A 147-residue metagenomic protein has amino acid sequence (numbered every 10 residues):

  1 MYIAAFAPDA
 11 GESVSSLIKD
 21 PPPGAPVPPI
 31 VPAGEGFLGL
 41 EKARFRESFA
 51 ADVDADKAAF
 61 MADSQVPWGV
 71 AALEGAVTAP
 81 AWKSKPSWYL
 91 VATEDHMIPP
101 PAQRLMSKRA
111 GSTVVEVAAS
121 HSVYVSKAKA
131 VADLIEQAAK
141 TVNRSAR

Functional and structural regions predicted by a protein language model:
Y2-I3, E116-A118, D133, R147: Hydrophobic, aromatic-enriched alpha-helical segments typical of multi-pass transmembrane helices
Y2-K42, G69-A72, A76: Flexible "cap/lid" loop of the alpha/beta hydrolase fold
F6-D9, W68, T93-H96, H121: Solvent-exposed loop/turn segments at secondary-structure junctions within structured extracellular/periplasmic domains
V14-I18, A102-L105, K129-A130: Short, glycine/charged-enriched secondary-structure capping and boundary segments
E35-S84: Conserved alpha/beta-hydrolase catalytic His-Asp/Glu region
K83, W88-V91: Short beta-strand/loop motif that positions the catalytic acidic residue of the alpha/beta-hydrolase fold
T93-A118, V125, Q137-A138: Conserved loop-alpha-helix segment in the C-terminal half of the alpha/beta-hydrolase fold that carries the catalytic
L134-S145: C-terminal alpha-helix
